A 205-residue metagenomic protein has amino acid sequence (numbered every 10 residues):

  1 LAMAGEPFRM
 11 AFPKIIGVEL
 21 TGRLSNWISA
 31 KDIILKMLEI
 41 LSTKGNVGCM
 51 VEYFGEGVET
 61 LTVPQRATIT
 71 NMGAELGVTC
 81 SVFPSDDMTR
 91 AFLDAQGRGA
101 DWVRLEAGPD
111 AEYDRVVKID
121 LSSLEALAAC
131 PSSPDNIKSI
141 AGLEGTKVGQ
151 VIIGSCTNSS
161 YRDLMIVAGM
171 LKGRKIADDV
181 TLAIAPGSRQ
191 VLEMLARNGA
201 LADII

Functional and structural regions predicted by a protein language model:
L1-I205: Fe-S-dependent hydro-lyases/dehydratases of central metabolism
